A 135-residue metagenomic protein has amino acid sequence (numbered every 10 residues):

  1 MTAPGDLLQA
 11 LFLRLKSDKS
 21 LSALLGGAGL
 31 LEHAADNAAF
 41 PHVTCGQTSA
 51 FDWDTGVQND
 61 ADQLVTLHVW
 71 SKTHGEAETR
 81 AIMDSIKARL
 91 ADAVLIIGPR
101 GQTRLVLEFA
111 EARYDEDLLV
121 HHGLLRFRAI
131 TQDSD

Functional and structural regions predicted by a protein language model:
M1-T55, A93, I97-R100: Small/polar-rich, solvent-exposed N-terminal microdomains that initiate assembly or binding
T2, D6, D54-Q58, T73 (+2 more regions): Residues at secondary-structure transition points
S17, A88-D135: Acidic-leaning, charged glycine-interspersed low-complexity segments
A28, V43, V65, L105 (+1 more regions): A broad, low-specificity signal marking well-ordered, structured residues that form hydrophobic/aromatic
A50-W53, K72, A112-Y114: Short beta-turn/strand-loop junction motif enriched in small, turn-promoting residues
N59-T73, H121-Q132: Oligomerization/assembly interface segments of phage tail-like spikes and tubes
W70-D92: Mid-chain, well-packed structural core segment of small domains
